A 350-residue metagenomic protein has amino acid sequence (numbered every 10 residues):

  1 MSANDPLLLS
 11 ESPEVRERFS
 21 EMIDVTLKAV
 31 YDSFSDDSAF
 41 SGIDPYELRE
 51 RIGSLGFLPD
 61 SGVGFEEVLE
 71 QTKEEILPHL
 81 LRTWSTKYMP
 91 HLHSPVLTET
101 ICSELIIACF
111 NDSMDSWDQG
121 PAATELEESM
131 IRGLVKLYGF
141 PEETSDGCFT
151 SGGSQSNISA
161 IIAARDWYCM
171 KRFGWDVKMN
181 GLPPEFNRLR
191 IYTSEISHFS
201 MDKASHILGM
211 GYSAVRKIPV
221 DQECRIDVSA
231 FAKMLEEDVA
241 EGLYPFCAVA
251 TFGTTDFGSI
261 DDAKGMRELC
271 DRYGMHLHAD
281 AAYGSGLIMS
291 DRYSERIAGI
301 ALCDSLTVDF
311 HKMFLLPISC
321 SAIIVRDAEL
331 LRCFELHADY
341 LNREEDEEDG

Functional and structural regions predicted by a protein language model:
S2-D5, P95-I107, M114-Y244: PLP-dependent aspartate aminotransferase-fold enzymes
S2-T144: N-terminal entrance/gating region of PLP-dependent enzymes' catalytic architecture
S159-I162, K203-H206, G258-D262, L287-Y293 (+2 more regions): Short acidic, glycine/serine/threonine-rich loops at helix termini
S197, G253-T254, Y283-S285, K312: Active-site-proximal loop/turn and secondary-structure-junction residues that shape catalytic pockets, frequently
I226-H278: Active-site phosphate-binding strand-loop segment of PLP-dependent enzymes
A230-K233, I260-R272, G284-S305: Active-site pre-lysine segment of PLP-dependent enzymes
T254, A298-G350: Active-site C-terminal subdomain of aminotransferase-like
